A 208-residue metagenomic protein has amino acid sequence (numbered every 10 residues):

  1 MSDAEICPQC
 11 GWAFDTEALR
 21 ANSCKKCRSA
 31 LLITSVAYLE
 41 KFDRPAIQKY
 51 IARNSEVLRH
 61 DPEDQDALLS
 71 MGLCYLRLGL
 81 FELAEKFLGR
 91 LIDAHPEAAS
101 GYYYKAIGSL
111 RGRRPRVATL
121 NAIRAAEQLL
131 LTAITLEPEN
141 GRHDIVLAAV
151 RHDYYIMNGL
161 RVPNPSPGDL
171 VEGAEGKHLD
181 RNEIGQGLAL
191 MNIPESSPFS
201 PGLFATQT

Functional and structural regions predicted by a protein language model:
M1-K49: Long, contiguous interaction/recruitment modules in multidomain scaffold/adaptor proteins
L19, P62, P96, P138 (+1 more regions): Short coil turns that delineate tetratricopeptide repeat
G79, A106, L110-A118, A148 (+2 more regions): Short coil/turn linking the two alpha-helices of tandem helical-hairpin repeats
M157, P163-T208: Terminal, low-structured helical/coil segments at or just beyond the last alpha-helical repeat
